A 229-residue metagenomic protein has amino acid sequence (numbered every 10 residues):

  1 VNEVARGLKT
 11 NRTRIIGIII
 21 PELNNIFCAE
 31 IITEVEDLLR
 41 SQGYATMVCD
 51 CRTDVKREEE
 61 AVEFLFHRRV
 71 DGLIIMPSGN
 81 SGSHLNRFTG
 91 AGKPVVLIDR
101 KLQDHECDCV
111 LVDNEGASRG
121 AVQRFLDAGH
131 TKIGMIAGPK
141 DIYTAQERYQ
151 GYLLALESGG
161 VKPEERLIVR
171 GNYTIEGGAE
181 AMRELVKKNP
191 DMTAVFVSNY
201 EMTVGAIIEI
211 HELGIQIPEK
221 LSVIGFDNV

Functional and structural regions predicted by a protein language model:
V1-N2, K56, M76-S78, I207: Short gly/ser/thr-rich secondary-structure transition/capping motifs
N2-F64, R68-G72, Q150-L154: Amphipathic helical "hinge" segments at domain boundaries
A5, E59-V62, L85, V122 (+1 more regions): Short hydrophobic/charged patches on amphipathic alpha-helices used for structural packing and interfaces
P21-E22, S78, G138: Residue-level recognition of strand-loop junctions within catalytic nucleotide-signaling folds
N25, S78, R100: Short, conserved catalytic or interaction motifs in soluble domains
E34-A45, F66, T89-L97, K101-V229: Bacterial carbohydrate/catabolite-sensing allosteric modules
R52-V55, M76-S81, E201: Short beta->alpha connector loops
N80-T89: Active-site-adjacent beta->alpha loops and helix N-cap segments on the catalytic face of soluble alpha/beta enzymes
